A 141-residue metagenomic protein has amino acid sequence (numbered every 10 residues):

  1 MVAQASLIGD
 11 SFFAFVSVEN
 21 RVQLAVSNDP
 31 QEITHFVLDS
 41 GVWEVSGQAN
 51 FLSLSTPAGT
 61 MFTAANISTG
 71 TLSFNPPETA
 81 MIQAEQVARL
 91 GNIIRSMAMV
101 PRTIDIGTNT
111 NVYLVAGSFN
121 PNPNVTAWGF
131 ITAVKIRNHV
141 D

Functional and structural regions predicted by a protein language model:
M1-D141: Extracellular jelly-roll beta-sandwich "head" domains, especially the C-terminal globular C1q domain
